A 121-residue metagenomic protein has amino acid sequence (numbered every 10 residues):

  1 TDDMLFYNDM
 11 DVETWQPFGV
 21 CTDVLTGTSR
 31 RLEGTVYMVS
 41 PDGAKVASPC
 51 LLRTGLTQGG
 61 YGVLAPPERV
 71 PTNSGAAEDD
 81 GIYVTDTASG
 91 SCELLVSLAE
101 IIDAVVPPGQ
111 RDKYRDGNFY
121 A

Functional and structural regions predicted by a protein language model:
D2-M4, D42-A44: Short coil/turn segments that connect the beta-strands within blades of beta-propeller domains
D3, Y7-D11, P49-D79, Q110-N118: Short, conserved, GDST-rich strand-edge loop motifs in beta-rich repeat architectures
D11-E13, Y37, L51-T54, E100-I102: Short, solvent-exposed loop/turn segments at secondary-structure junctions
F18-T26, G75-G90: Beta-propeller blade signature
R30-E33, Y37-P41, L56, N73-A77 (+1 more regions): Long, acidic/polar, low-complexity amphipathic helices and coiled-coil-like
T35, G90-G117: Surface-exposed loop and turn segments in beta-propeller and other repeat-based domains that flank or scaffold
V36-M38, K45, A121: Conserved beta-strand position repeated once per blade in WD40 beta-propeller domains
P41-D42, C50: Residue-level detector of Asp-centered blade-edge/turn motifs that repeat once per structural unit in beta-propeller
